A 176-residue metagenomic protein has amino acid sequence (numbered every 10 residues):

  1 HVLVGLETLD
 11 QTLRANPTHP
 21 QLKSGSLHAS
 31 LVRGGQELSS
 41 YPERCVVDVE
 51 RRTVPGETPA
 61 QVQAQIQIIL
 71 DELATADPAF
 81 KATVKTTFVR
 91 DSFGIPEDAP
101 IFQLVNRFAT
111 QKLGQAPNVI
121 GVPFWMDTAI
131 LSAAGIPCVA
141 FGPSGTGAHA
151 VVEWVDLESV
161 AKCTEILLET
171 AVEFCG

Functional and structural regions predicted by a protein language model:
H1-G176: Metal-dependent amide/peptide-bond hydrolase catalytic core, centered on the "pita-bread" metallohydrolase fold
